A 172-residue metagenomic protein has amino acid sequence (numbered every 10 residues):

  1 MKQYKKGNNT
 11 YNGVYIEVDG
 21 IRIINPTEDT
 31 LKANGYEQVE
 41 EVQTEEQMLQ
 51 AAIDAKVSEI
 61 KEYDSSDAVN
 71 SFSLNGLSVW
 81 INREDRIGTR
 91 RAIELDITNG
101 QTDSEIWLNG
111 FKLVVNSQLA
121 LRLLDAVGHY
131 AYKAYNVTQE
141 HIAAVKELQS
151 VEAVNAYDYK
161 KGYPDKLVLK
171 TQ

Functional and structural regions predicted by a protein language model:
M1-Q172: A preference for well-ordered globular domain cores that mediate specific macromolecular interactions or catalysis
